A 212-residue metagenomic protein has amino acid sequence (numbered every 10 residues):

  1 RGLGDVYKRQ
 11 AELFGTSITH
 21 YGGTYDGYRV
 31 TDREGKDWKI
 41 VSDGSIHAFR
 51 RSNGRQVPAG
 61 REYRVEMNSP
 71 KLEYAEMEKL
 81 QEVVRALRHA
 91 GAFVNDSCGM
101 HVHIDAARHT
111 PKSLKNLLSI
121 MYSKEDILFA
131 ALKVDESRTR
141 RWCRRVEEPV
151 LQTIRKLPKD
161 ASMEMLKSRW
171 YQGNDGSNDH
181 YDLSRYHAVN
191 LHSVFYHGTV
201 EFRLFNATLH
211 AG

Functional and structural regions predicted by a protein language model:
G2-Y7: Short, small-residue-biased leader/transition segments that mark boundaries at the very start of proteins
T16, R88, V94-D96: Long, contiguous binding/interaction regions
Y21-E73, L80, R85: Polyanion/phosphate-binding surface patch
K36-G54, K115-N206: Aromatic/basic-lined ligand-recognition segments that form π-stacking hydrophobic pockets flanked by Lys/Arg to engage
K71-A75, A106-T110, N206-H210: A generic structural motif
E76-A90, S113-D126, G212: Long, well-ordered alpha-helical scaffolding segments within enzyme catalytic domains, especially pronounced
F93-H109, H197-R203: Histidine-centered divalent-metal-coordination microenvironment in nucleic-acid enzymes
